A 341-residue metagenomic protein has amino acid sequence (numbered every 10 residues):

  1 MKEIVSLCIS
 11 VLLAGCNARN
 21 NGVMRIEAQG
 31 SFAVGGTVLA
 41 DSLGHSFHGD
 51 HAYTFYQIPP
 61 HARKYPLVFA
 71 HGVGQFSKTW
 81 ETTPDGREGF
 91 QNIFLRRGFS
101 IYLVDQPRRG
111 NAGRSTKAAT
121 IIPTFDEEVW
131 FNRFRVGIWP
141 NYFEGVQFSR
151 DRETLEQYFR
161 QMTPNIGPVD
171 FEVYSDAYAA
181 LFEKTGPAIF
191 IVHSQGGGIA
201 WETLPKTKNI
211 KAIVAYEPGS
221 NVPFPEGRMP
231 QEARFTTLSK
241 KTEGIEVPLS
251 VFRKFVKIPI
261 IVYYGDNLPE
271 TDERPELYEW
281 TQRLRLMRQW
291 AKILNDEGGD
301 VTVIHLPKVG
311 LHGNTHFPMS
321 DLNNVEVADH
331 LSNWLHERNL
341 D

Functional and structural regions predicted by a protein language model:
N20-A62: N-terminal cap/lid segment of alpha/beta-hydrolase-fold proteins
K64-G72: Short beta-strand element of the alpha/beta-hydrolase
V73-D85, Q91, R97, Y102 (+3 more regions): Short substrate-entry loop that stabilizes the transition state in hydrolases
E172-A188: Conserved acidic catalytic loop of the alpha/beta-hydrolase fold
I191-A200: Gly/Ala-rich beta-loop-alpha elbow adjacent to hydrolase catalytic centers
K208-P223: A conserved short beta-strand
S220-E297: The feature captures the conserved acid-bearing segment of alpha/beta-hydrolase catalytic domains
F317-D341: Catalytic active-site module of serine/aspartate enzymes centered on a nucleophile-bearing elbow/loop
